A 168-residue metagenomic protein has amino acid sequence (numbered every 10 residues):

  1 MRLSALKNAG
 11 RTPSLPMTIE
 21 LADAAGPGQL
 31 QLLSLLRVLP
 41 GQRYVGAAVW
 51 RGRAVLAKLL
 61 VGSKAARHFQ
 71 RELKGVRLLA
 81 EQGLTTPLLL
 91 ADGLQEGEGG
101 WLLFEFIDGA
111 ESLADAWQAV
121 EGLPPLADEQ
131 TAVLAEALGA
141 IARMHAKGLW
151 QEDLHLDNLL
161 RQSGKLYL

Functional and structural regions predicted by a protein language model:
M1-S34: Juxta-kinase regulatory segment immediately upstream of eukaryotic protein kinase catalytic domains
L21-A114, E136-K147, Q151: Conserved ATP-binding subdomain of kinase catalytic cores across diverse folds
E98, E129, R161-Q162: Catalytic cores of nucleotide-enabled group-transfer and carboxylate-activating enzymes in metabolic and assembly-line
S112-P125: AlphaC helix of the protein kinase catalytic domain
A127-L138: Conserved short alpha-helix within the protein kinase catalytic core
D153, D157-L168: Catalytic activation segment of kinase domains across protein kinase-like and atypical kinase folds
